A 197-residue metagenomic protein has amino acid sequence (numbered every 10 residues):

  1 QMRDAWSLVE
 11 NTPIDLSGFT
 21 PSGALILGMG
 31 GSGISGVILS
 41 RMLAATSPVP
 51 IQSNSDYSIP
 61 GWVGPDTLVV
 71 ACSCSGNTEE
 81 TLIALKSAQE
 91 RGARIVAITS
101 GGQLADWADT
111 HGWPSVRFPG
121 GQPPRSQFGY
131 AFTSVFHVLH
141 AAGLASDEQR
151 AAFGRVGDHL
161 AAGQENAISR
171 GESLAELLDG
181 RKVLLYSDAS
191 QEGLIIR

Functional and structural regions predicted by a protein language model:
Q1-L8: N-terminal amphipathic/basic leader segments beginning at the initiator methionine
E10-L16: A short, basic/flexible loop-to-alpha-helix module at the beginning of a structural domain
G18-E165, E176: Glycine-rich phosphate-binding loops that contact phosphosugars or nucleotide phosphates
T20, L174-R197: Acidic catalytic cores of enzymes that act on phosphate-bearing nucleotides/polynucleotides
I168: Internal catalytic or translocation cores that form aromatic/hydrophobic pockets or channels for amphipathic metabolites
